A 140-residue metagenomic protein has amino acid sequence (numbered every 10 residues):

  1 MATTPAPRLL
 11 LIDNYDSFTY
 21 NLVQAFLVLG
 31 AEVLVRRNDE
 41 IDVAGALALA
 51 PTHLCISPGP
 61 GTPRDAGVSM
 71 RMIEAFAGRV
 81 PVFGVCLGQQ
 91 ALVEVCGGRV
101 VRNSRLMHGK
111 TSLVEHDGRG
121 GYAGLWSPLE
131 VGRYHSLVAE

Functional and structural regions predicted by a protein language model:
M1-G78: N-terminal beta1-alpha1 cap of cysteine-dependent amidohydrolase-like domains
I12, V85, Y134: Single, functionally critical "micro-switch" positions that shape active/binding sites and transmembrane helices
S17, Q90, Y134-S136: Hydrophobic alpha-helical segments, especially transmembrane helices and their immediate juxtamembrane helical caps
Y20-N21, A44, Q90, E94 (+2 more regions): Alpha-helical elements of the RecA-like P-loop NTPase motor core of helicases
R37, R102, R133: Short loop/edge segments at beta-strand edges and connector loops that shape dinucleotide/nucleotide cofactor-binding
E40-A44, H108-G109, A139: A short acidic, often aromatic-flanked loop/helix-cap motif at beta-alpha or helix-coil junctions that lines enzyme
P51-G124, P128-E130: Cysteine-nucleophile active-site neighborhood
W126-E140: Active-site oxyanion/phosphate-handling segment shared across diverse enzymes
